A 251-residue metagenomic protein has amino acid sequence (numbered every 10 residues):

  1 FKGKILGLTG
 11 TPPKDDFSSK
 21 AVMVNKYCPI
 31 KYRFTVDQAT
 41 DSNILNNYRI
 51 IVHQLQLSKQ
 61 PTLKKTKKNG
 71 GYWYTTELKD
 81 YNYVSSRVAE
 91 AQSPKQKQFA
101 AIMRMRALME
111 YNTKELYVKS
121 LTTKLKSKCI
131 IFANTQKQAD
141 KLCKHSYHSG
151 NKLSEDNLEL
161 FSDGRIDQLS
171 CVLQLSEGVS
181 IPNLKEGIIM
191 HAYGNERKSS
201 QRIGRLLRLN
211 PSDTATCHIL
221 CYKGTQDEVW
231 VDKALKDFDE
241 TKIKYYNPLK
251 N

Functional and structural regions predicted by a protein language model:
F1-I50: Post-DEXD/H (motif II) to motif III coupling segment of the RecA-like Helicase ATP-binding lobe
G3, G10-D15, Q38-D41, Q54-K59 (+5 more regions): Conserved nucleotide-binding/hydrolysis micro-motifs of P-loop NTPases
G3, N25-K31, L142-N151, I243-K244: Active-site regions of enzymes building and remodeling cell-envelope glycoconjugates
I5, C129, A215-C217: Hydrophobic/aromatic residues located in beta-strands of well-ordered beta-sheets within soluble catalytic
I30-S127: Conserved interdomain linker/interface between the two RecA-like ATPase lobes of SF2 helicase motors
R33-Y48, N195-I203, R208-N251: A conserved SF2-helicase RecA2
K128-A133, K137-V179, K198-S200: Conserved helicase ATPase core of P-loop NTP-dependent helicases/translocases
Q168, E186-I188: Structural motif
